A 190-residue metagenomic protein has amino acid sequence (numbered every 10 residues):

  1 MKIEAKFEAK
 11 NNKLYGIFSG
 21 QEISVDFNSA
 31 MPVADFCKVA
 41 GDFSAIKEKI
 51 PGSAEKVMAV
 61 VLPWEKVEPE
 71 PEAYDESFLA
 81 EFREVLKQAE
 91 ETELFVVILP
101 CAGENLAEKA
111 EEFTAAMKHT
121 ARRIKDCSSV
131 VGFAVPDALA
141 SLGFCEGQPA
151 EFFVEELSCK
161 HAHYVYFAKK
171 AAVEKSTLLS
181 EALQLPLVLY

Functional and structural regions predicted by a protein language model:
M1-V61, E155-E156, L178-Y190: N-terminal carbohydrate-binding accessory modules
D26-N28, P32-D35, V39-D42, P63 (+8 more regions): Serine/threonine-rich low-complexity intrinsically disordered regions
D42-E104, A150-H161, V165: Aromatic-lined substrate-binding rim segments of carbohydrate-active enzymes
V67-P69, E104-E108, S141-G143, E174-S176: Short catalytic/ligand-binding loop motif for oxyanion handling, primarily in non-cytosolic enzymes, centered on
G103-R122: Active-site-adjacent "subsite" loops/lids of carbohydrate-active enzymes
K118-Y190: Active-site region of glycoside hydrolase catalytic domains
